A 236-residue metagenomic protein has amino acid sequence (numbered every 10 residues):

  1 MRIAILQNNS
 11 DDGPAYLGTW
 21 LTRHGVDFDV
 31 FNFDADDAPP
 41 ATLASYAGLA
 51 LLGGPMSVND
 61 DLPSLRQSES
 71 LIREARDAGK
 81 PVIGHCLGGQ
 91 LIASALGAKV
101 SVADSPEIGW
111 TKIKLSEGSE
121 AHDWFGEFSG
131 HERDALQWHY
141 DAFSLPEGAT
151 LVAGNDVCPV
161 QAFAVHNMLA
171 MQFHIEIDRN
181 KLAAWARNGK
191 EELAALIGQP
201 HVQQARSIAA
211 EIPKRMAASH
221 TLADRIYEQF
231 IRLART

Functional and structural regions predicted by a protein language model:
M1-K80, I197-T236: N-terminal beta1-alpha1 cap of cysteine-dependent amidohydrolase-like domains
G18-W20, Y46, P63-R66, G97-V100 (+3 more regions): Short, glycine/charged-enriched secondary-structure capping and boundary segments
E74-K99: Catalytic nucleophile loop
L96-K181: Pocket-forming structural segment of enzyme catalytic cores
H166, I175-I212: C-terminal helical/coil "lid" or tail adjacent to the Rossmann-like core of SAM-dependent
